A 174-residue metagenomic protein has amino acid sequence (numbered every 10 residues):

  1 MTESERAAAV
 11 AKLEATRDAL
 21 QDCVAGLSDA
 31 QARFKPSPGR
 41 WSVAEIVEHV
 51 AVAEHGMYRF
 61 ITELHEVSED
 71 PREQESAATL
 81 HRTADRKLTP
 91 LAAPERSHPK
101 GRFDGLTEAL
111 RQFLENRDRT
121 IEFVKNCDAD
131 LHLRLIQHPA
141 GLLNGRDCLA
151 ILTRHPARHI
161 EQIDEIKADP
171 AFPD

Functional and structural regions predicted by a protein language model:
M1, Q21, P99-G101, R117 (+1 more regions): A short alpha-helix capping/helix-coil boundary motif
M1-A8, G56-F113, P170-D174: Short, helix-capping/interhelical loops that line the mouth of catalytic, cofactor-, or ligand-binding pockets
E5-D29, E45-R59, I151-R154: Alpha-helical bundle segments that constitute or directly flank the non-heme di-iron/ferroxidase center
E14-A15, D29, L114, L131 (+1 more regions): Short hydrophobic/aromatic segments of transmembrane alpha-helices and their interfaces
T16, Q112, N116-R119, F123: Long, heptad-repeat alpha-helical coiled-coil segments that mediate oligomerization and form fibrous "stalk/rod"
D22-A30, L88-S97, A129-L135: Short alpha-helical hairpin
F34-T83, D118, E122-D174: Short, contiguous alpha-helical
